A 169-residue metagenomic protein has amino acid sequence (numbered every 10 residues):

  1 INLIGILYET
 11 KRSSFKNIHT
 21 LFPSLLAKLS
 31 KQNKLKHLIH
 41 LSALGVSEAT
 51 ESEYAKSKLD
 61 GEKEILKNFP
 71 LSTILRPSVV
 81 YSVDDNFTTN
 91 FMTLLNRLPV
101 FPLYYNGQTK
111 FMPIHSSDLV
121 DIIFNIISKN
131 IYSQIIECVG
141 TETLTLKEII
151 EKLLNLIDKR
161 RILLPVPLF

Functional and structural regions predicted by a protein language model:
I1-L25, L29-N33, L44-T50: NAD(P)H-binding glycine-rich loop region in Rossmannoid oxidoreductase-like domains and their noncatalytic homologs
K16-P23, I39, K58, M112: Short alpha-helix in the Rossmann-fold core of NAD(P)-dependent oxidoreductases
S42, K63-D84, P102: Conserved beta-loop-beta element that borders a ligand/cofactor-binding pocket
S52, T73-L94, T109-K110, S117 (+1 more regions): Flexible, glycine-rich beta-alpha linker
N90-M112, E151, N155-F169: Alpha-helical membrane-targeting segments
T93-I114, D118, I122-V139: A conserved pocket-lining segment of Rossmann-fold NAD(P)-dependent short-chain dehydrogenase/reductase
I126-F169: Mid/C-terminal beta-alpha module of Rossmann-like enzyme folds, strongest in SDR-family dehydrogenases/epimerases
